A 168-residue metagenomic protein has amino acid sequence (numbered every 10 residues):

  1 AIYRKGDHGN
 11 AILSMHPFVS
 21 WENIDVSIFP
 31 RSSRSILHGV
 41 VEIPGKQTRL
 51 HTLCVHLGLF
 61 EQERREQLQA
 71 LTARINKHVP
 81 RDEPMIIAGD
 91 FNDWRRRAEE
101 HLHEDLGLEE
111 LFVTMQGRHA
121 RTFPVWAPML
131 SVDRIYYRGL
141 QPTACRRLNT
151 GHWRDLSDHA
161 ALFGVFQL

Functional and structural regions predicted by a protein language model:
A1-L168: Active-site regions of metal-assisted phosphoester/phosphodiester hydrolases, unifying DNase/endonuclease modules
